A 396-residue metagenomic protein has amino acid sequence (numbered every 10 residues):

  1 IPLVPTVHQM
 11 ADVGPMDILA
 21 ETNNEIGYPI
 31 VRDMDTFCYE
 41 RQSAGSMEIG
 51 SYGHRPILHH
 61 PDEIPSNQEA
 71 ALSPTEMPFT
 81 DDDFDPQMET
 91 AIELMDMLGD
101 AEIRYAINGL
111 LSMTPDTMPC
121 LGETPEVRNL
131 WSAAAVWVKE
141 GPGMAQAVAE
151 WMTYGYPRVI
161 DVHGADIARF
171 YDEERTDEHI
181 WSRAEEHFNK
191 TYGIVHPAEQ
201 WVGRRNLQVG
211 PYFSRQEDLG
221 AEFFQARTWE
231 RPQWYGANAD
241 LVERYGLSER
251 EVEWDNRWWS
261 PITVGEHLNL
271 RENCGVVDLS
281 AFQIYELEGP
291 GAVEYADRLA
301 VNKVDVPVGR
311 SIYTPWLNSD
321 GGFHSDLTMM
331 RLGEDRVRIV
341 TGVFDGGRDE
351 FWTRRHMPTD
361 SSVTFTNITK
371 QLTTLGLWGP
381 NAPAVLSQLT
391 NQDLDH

Functional and structural regions predicted by a protein language model:
I1-G27, V159: Central helical "cap/lid" subdomain
M10-D12, I30, Y39, C120 (+5 more regions): Conserved hydrophobic/aromatic beta-strand scaffold that supports enzyme active sites
L19-E25, G99-Y105, V308-Y313: Short Pro/Gly-enriched beta-strand edge/turn motifs at strand-loop
L19-G50: Conserved FAD-binding catalytic core of PHBH/FMO-like flavoproteins
D35-T36, A44, R55-D62, S66-Q208: C-terminal catalytic lobe of FAD-dependent flavoproteins
Y39-R41, M47-S51, S132, R231 (+1 more regions): Short hydrophobic-aromatic micro-motifs
Q42, E123-P125, M329-G333: Short, low-complexity Ser/Thr-rich regulatory SLiMs
I160, G164-H396: Glycine/proline-enriched, intrinsically flexible loops and inter-domain linkers
